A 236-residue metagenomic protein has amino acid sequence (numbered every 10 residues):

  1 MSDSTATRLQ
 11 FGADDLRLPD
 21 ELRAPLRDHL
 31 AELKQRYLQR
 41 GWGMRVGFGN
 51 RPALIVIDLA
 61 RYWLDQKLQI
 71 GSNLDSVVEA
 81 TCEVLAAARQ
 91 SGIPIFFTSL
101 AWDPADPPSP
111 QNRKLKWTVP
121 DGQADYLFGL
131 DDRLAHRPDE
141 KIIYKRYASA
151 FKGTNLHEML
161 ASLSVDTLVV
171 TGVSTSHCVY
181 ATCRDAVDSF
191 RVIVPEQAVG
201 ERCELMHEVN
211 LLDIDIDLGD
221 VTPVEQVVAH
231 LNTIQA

Functional and structural regions predicted by a protein language model:
M1-A53, A86-S91, L115-A236: Active-site-adjacent betaalpha module
L38-A87, F96: Short, contiguous, helix-prone interaction/anchoring segments in small proteins
L59, L100-W102, Q197: Active-site loop/turn elements of alpha/beta-hydrolase fold enzymes, especially the short glycine-/histidine-rich
Y62, D103, E201: Active-site loop signature of alpha/beta-hydrolase-fold enzymes
A88-P107: Von Willebrand factor
S109-L115: Polar, low-complexity loop segments and adjacent catalytic/binding residues used for recognizing and processing sugar
